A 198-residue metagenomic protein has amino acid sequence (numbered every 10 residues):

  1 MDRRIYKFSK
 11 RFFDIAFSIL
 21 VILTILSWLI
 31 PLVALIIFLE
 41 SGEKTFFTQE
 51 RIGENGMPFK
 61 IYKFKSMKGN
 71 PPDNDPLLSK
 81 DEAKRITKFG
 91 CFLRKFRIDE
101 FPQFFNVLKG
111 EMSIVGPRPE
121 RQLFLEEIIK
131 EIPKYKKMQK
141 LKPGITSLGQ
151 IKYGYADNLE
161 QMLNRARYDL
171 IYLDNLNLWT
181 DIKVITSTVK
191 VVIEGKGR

Functional and structural regions predicted by a protein language model:
D2-N70, N106, L178-R198: A hydrophobic, helix-centered structural microdomain
I5, K136-R198: C-terminal terminal-structure detector
S18-I19, A34, F47, T87-C91 (+2 more regions): Positions in alpha-helical segments
I19, E43, E54-M57, C91 (+4 more regions): Gly/Ser/Thr-rich helix-start
S27, F96-D99, V115, G154 (+1 more regions): Residue-level signal for short amphipathic helical patches enriched in basic/charged and nearby hydrophobic residues
K44-R85, T146-R165: Short, glycine-rich, amphipathic interfacial segments at transmembrane boundaries or analogous
S79-K142, V184-V192: A short, structured surface patch at a secondary-structure boundary
